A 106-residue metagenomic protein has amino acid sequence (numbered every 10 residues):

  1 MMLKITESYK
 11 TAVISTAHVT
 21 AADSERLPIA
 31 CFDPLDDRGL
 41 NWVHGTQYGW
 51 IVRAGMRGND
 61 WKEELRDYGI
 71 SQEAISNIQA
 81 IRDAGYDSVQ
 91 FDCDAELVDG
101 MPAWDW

Functional and structural regions predicted by a protein language model:
M1-W42: N-terminal leader/targeting segments
S8, H44-T46, D83-G85: A short, structural micro-pattern
T11-A12, W50, V89: A broad, low-specificity signal marking well-ordered, structured residues that form hydrophobic/aromatic
I14-A17, G55, F91-D94: Structural motif
T20-A22, N59-E63, E96-M101: Short, surface-exposed beta-strand/loop "edge" segments at domain boundaries and coil↔beta transitions
A30-S71: Mature extracytoplasmic domains of secretory-pathway proteins
D67-W106: Short, compact, well-ordered microdomains
